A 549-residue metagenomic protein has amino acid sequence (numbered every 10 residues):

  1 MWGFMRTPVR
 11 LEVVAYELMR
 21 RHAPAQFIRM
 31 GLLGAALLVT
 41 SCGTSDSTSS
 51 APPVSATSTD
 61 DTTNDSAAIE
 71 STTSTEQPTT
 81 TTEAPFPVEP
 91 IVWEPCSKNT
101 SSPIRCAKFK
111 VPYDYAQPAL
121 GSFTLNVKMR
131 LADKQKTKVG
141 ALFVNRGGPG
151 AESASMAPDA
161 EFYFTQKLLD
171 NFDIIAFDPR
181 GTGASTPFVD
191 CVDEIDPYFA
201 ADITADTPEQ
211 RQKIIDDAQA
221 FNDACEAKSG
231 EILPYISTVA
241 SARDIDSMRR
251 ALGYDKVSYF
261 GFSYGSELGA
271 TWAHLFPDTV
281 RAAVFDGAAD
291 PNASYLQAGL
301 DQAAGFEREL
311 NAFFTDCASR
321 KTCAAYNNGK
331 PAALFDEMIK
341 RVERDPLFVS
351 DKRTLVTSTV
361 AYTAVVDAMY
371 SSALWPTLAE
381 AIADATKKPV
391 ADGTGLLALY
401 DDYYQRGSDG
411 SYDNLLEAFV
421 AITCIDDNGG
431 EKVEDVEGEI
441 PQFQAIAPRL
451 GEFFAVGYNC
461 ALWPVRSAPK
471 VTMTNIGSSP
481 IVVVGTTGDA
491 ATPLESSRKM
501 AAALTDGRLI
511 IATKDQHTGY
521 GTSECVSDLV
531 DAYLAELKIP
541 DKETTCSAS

Functional and structural regions predicted by a protein language model:
L38-S41: C-terminal motif of bacterial Sec signal peptides marking the signal peptidase cleavage site
G43-E209, P331-M338, L462-A468, D506-R508 (+1 more regions): Catalytic-loop region of hydrolases
D190-F199, F276-K330: A catalytic-pocket lid/entrance helix-loop region that shapes and gates access to the active site across common
D255-S258, S263-P291: Conserved hydrolase catalytic core segment
A332-S479, T522, D528: Alpha/beta-hydrolase fold active-site neighborhood
V483-G485: Short beta-strand/loop motif that positions the catalytic acidic residue of the alpha/beta-hydrolase fold
A491-E495: Conserved alpha/beta-hydrolase "acid-adjacent" motif
Q516-E524: Catalytic histidine-centered segment of alpha/beta-hydrolase-like enzymes
